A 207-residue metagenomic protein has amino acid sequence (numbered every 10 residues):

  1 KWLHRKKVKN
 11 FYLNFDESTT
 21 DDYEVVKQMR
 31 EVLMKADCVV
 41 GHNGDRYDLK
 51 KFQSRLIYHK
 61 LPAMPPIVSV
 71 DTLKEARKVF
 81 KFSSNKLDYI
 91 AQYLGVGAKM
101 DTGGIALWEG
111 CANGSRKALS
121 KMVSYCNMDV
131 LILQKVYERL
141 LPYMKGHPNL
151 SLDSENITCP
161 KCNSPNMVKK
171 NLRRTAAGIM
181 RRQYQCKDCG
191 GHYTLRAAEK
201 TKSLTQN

Functional and structural regions predicted by a protein language model:
K1-L3: Gly/Thr-rich phosphate-binding beta-strand-loop-beta motif of the actin/hexokinase/Hsp70
R5-Y89: Conserved DEDDh/DEDDy metal-dependent 3′-5′ exonuclease domain
V40, Y89-D153: Acidic, Mg2+-coordinating catalytic module of metal-dependent nucleases/exonucleases that use a two-metal-ion mechanism
P62-I67, G97-I105, K169: Short, surface-exposed acidic
S151-T158, G178-Q185: Short metal-coordination and nucleic-acid-contact micro-motifs, chiefly zinc-binding Cys/His arrays
P160-S164, D188: Short, cysteine/histidine-rich loop/knuckle motifs that typically chelate Zn2+
S164-Y184: Short recognition patches in nucleic-acid-associated and regulatory proteins
Q183, K187-N207: Short metal-binding segments enriched for Cys and/or His
